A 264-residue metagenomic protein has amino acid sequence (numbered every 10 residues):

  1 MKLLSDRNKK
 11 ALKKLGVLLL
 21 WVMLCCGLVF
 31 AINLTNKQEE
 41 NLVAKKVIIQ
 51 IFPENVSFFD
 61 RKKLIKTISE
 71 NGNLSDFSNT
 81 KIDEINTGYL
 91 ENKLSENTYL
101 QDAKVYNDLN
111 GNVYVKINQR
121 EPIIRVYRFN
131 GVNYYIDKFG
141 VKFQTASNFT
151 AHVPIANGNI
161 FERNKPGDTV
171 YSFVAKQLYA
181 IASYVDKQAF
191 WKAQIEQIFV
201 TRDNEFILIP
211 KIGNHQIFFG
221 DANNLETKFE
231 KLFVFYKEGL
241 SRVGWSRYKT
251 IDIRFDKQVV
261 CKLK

Functional and structural regions predicted by a protein language model:
M1-I51, F59-T67, N71-K264: Charged, solvent-exposed interaction patches on well-folded alpha/beta domains that mediate macromolecular contacts
E54: N-terminal short beta-loop-beta anion/metal-coordinating cradle
